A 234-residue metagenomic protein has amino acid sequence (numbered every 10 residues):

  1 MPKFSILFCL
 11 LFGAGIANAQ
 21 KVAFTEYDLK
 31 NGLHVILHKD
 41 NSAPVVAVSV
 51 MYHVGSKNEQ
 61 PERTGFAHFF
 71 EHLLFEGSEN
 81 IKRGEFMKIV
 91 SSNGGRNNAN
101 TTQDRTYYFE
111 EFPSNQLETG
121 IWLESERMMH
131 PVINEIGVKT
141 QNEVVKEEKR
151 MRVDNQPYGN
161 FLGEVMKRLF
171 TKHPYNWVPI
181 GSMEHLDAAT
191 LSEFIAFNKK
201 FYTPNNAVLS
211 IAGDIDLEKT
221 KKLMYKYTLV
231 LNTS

Functional and structural regions predicted by a protein language model:
M1-K21: Bacterial Sec-dependent N-terminal signal peptides
A23-T25, N31-L33, P44-V50, D104-T106 (+1 more regions): Envelope-exposed proteins and targeting segments
Y27, V35-L37, V48-Y52, E110 (+1 more regions): Preference for bulky hydrophobic residues occupying beta-strand positions in well-ordered beta-sheet regions
D28, E85-S234: Charge-rich, well-structured scaffold segments of protease-associated domains
G32, N41-I89: Active/ligand-binding-proximal structured segments within catalytic/core domains that scaffold catalytic residues
H38-D40, N100: Short beta-strand micro-motifs enriched in acidic
